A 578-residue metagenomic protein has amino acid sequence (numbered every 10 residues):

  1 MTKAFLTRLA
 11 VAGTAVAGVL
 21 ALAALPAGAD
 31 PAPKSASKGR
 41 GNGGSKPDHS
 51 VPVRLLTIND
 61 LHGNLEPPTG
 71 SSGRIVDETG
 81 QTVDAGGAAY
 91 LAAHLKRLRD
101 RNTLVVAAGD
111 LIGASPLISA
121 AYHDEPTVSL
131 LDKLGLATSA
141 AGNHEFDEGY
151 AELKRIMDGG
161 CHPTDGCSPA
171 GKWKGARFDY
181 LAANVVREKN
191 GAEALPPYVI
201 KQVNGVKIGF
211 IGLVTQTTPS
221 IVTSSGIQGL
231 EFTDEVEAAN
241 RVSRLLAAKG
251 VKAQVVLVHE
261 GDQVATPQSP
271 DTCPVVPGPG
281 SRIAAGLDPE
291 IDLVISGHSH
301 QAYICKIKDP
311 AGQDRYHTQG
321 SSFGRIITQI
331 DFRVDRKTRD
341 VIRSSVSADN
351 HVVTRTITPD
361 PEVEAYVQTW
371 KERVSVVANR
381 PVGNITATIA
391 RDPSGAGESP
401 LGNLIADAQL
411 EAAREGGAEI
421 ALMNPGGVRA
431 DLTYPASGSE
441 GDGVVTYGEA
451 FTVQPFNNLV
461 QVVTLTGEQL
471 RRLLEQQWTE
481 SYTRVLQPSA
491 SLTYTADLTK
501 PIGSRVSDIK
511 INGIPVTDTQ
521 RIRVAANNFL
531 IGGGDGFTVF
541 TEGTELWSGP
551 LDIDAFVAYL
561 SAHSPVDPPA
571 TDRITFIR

Functional and structural regions predicted by a protein language model:
M1-P31: Secretory targeting and sorting signals
A29-P31, G44-T358, A396, L401-E411 (+4 more regions): Acidic, metal/ion-coordinating pockets
S35-G41: Soluble extracellular-acting proteins and domains
K38, T82-G87, V566-A570: Beta-sheet-rich non-transmembrane sensory/scaffold domains
H49-R54, N64, A170-N184, E188-Y198 (+5 more regions): Feature captures C-terminal
S224, Q313-D314, T388-P393, Q454-N457: Flexible glycine/proline-enriched surface loops and loop-helix/loop-strand junctions
D360-V382: Acidic, glycine-rich low-complexity/disordered segments
N379-E398: Glycine-rich phosphate/diphosphate-binding loops and the adjacent beta-loop-alpha structural elements that coordinate
